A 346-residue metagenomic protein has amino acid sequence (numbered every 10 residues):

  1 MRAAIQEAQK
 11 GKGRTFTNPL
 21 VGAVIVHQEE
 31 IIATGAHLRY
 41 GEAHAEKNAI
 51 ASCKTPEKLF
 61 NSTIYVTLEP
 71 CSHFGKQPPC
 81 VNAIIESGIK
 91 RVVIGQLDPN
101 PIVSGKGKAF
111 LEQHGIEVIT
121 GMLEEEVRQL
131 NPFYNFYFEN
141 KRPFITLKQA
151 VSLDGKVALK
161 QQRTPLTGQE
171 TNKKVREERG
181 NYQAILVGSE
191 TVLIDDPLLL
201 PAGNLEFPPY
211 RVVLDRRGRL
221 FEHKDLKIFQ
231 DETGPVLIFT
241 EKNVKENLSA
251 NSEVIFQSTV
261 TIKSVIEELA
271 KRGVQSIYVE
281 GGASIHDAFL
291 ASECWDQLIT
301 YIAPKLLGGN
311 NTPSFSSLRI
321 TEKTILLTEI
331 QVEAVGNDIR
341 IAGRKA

Functional and structural regions predicted by a protein language model:
M1-F16, Y137: Short, basic/aromatic recognition patches
A4, G22, C71, L111 (+7 more regions): Residue-level signal for inorganic ion chemistry
L20-E29, Q149-A150, I341: Short beta-strand scaffold segments in enzyme catalytic cores
I25-E126, L290: Zn2+-dependent cytidine deaminase-like catalytic core
K90-D98, R211-R216, V236-K242, Q297-P304: Short internal beta-strands
F136, R142, T146-Q149, L153-S276 (+1 more regions): Active-site ligand-binding patch in enzyme domains
N243, S316-A346: Conserved histidine-centered catalytic loops in small-molecule metabolism enzymes
L290-E329: Flexible, gly/pro- and Lys/Arg-enriched active-site loops
